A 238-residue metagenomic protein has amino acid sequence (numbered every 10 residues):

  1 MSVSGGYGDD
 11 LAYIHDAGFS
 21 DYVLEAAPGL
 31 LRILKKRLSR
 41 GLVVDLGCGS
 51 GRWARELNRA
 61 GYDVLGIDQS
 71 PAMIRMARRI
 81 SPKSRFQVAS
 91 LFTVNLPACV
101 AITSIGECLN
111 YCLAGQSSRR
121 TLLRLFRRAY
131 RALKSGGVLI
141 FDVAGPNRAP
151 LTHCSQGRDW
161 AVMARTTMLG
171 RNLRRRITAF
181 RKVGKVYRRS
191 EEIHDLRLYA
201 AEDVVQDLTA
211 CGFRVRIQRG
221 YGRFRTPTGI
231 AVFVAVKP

Functional and structural regions predicted by a protein language model:
M1-L38: Conserved class I S-adenosyl-L-methionine
R40-G47: Conserved class I S-adenosyl-L-methionine
G51-T93: Class I SAM-dependent methyltransferase SAM/SAH-binding core
F92-I102: A short acidic, Gly/Pro-enriched loop at the edge of an enzyme's catalytic core that lines a small-molecule cofactor
V100-R120: A short SAM/SAH-binding and catalytic strip from SAM-dependent methyltransferases
R120-S135: A short glycine-rich, Lys/Arg-flanked "PGG" loop and its adjoining helix->strand segment in the class I
I140-D207: SAM-dependent methyltransferase
D203-P238: C-terminal lobe and adjacent flexible extensions of AdoMet/dcAdoMet transferase-like proteins
